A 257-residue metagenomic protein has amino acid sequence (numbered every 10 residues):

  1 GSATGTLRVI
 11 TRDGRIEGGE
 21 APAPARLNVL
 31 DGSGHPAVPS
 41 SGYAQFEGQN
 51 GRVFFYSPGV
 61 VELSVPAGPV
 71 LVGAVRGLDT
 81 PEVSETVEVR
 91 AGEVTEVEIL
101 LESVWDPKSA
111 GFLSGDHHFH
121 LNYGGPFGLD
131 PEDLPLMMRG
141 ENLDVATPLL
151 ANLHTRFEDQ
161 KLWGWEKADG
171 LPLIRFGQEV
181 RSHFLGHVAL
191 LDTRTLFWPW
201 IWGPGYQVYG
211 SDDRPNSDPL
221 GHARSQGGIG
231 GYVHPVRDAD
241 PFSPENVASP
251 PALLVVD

Functional and structural regions predicted by a protein language model:
G1, V87-K108: Extracellular beta-sheet/turn segments enriched in Thr/Pro/Gly and aliphatic residues
G5-G19, L27-V29, V70, I99: A short, amphipathic beta-strand motif
D13-R15, R76-L78, S103: Surface-exposed loop/turn motifs at beta-strand-loop junctions within extracellular Ig-like and Fibronectin type III
R15-Q45: Short, ordered, surface-exposed loop/turn motifs in non-cytosolic proteins
P36-V65: Short, solvent-exposed S/T- and G/P-enriched segments that are highly enriched in secreted/extracellular and lumenal
G51-V53, A67-G77, M138: A short, solvent-exposed beta-strand micro-motif common in secreted/extracellular proteins
F55-S57, E62-S64, L78-E96: Structured interaction patches on ligand/partner-binding surfaces of diverse proteins
F112-D257: Catalytic cores of extracellular degradative/oxidative enzymes
